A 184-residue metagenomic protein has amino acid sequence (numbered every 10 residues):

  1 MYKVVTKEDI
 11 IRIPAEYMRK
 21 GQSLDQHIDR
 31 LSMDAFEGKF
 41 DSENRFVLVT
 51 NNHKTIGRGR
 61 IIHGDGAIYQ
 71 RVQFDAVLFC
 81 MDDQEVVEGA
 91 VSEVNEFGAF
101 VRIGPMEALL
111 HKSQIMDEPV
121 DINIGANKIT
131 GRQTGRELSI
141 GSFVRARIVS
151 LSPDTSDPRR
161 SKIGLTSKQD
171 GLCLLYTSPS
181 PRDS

Functional and structural regions predicted by a protein language model:
M1-A67: N-terminal low-complexity/intrinsically disordered pre-sequences and tails
I68-D83: Short boundary/loop segments of OB/S1/cold-shock single-stranded nucleic-acid-binding domains
F97-F100, S161-I163: Short aromatic-glycine-enriched beta-strand elements
E107-M116: A short macromolecule-binding patch
A126-R145: Short nucleic-acid-contacting surface segments enriched for D/E, G, S/T with interspersed K/R
D154-L175: OB-fold/S1-family single-stranded nucleic acid-binding modules
Y176-D183: Conserved small/polar residues in nucleotide/adenosyl-binding loops
